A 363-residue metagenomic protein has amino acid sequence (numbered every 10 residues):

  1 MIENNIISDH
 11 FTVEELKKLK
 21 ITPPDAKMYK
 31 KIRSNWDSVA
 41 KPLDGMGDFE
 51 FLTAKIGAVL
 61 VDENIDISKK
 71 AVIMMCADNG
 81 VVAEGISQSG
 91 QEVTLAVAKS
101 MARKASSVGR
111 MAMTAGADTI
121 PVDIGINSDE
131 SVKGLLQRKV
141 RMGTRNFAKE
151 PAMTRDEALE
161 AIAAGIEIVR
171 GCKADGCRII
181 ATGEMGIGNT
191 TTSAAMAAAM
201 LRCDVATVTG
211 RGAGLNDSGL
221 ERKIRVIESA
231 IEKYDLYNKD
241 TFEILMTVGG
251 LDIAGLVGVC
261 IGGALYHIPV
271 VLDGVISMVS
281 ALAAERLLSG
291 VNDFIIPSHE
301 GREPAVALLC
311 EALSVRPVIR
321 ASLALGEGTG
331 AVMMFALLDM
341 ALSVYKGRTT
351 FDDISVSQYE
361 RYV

Functional and structural regions predicted by a protein language model:
I2-V363: N-terminal loops that bind phosphate or other acidic moieties and the adjacent beta-alpha structural core
